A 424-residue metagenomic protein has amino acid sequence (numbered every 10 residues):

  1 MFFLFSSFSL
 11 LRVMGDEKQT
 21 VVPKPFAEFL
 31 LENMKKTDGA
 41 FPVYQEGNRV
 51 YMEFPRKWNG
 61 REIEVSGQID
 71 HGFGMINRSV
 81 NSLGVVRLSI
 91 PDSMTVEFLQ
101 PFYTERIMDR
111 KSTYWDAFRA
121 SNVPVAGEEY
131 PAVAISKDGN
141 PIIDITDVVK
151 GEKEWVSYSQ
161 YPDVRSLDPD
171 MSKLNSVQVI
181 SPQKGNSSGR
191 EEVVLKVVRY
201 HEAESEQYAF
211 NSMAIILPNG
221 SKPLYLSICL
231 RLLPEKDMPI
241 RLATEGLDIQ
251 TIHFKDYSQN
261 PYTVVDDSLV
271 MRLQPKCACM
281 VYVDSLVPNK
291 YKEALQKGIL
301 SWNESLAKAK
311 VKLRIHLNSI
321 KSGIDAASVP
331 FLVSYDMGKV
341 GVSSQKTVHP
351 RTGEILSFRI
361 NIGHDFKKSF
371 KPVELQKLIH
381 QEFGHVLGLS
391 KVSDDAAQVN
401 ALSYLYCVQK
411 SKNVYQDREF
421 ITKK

Functional and structural regions predicted by a protein language model:
M1-E17: Bacterial Sec-dependent N-terminal signal peptides
E17-V287, S305, I320-L375, I379 (+2 more regions): Auxiliary tRNA-acceptor-end handling modules of aminoacyl-tRNA synthetases
N59, P288-R314: Zn2+-dependent metallopeptidase catalytic core
Q296-I299, Q376, H380: Extracytoplasmic/secreted envelope proteins and their assembly/folding machinery, especially bacterial periplasmic
K308-G323, S393-A397: Short, glycine/acidic-rich hinge or "gate" loops at secondary-structure transitions that mediate conformational
S357, D394-K424: Metalloprotease/metallohydrolase-associated module, dominated by Zn2+-dependent proteases
F383-A396: Catalytic Zn2+-binding segment of zinc metalloproteases
